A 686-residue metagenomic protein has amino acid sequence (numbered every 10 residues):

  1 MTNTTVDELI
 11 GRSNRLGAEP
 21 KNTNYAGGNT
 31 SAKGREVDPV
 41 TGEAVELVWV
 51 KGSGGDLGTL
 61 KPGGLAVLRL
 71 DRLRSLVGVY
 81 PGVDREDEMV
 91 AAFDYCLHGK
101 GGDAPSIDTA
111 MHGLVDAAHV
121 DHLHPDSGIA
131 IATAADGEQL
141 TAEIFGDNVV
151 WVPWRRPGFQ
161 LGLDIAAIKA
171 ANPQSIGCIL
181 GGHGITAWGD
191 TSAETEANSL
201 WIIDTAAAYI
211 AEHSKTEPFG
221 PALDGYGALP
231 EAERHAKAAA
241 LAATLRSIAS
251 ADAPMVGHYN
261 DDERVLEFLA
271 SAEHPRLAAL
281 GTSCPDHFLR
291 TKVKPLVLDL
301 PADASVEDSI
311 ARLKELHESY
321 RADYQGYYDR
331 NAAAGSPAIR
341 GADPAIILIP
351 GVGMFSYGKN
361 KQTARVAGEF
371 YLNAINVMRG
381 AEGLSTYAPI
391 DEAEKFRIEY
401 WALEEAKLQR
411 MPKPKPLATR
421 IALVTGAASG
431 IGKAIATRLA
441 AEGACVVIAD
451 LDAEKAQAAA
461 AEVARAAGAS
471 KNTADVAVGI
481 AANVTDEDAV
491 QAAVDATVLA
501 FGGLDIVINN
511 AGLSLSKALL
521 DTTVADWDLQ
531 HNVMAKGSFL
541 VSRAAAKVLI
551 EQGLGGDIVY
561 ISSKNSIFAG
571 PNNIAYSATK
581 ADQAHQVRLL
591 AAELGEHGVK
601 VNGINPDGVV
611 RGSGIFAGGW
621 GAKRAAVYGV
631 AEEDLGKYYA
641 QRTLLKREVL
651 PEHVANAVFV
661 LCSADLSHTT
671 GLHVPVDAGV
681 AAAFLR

Functional and structural regions predicted by a protein language model:
M1-A422, A434: Glycine-rich flexible loops
I508, G595, K600, T669-G671: Short, small/polar-rich loop/turn modules that mediate ligand/substrate recognition or access, typified
A518-L519, T523-H531, Y639: Substrate-binding pocket helix/loop in short-chain dehydrogenase/reductase
S542, T579: Active-site helix of classical SDR
K547, A592-E593, S667: Alpha-helical segment proximal to the catalytic Tyr-Lys
S563: Residue(s) in the substrate-gating loop at a strand-loop-helix junction that position the organic substrate next
T670-R686: Short C-terminal tail/terminal secondary-structure segment of NAD(P)H-dependent dehydrogenase/reductase domains
